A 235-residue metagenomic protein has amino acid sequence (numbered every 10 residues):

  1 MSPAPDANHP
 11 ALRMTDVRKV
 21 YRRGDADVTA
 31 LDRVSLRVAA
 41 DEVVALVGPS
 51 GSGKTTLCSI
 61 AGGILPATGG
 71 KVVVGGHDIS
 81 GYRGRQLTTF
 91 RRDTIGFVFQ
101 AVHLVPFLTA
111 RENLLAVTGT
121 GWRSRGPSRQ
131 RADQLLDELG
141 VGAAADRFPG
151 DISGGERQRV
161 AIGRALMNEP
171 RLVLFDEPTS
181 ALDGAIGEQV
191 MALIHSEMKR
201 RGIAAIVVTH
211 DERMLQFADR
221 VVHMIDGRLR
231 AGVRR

Functional and structural regions predicted by a protein language model:
M1-V20, A231-R235: ABC-family P-loop ATPase nucleotide-binding domain
A11-L12, V17-F217, V221-M224: ABC family nucleotide-binding domain
V221-V233: H-loop (His-switch) and adjacent beta-strand-loop-beta switch element of ABC-type ATPase nucleotide-binding domains
